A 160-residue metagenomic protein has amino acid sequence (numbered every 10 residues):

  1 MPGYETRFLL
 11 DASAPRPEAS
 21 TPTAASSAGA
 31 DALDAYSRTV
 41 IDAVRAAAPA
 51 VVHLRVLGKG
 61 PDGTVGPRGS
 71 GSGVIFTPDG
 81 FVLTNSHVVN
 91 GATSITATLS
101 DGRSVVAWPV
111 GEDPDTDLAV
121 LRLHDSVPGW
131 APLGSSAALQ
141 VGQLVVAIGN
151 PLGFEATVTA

Functional and structural regions predicted by a protein language model:
M1-T64, T93-S94, Q140-L144: N-terminal activation segment of mature serine protease catalytic domains
P2, R7-L10, S100, A107 (+1 more regions): A broadly tuned "polar low-complexity/structure-edge" signature
L57-G66, T77-T157: Conserved active-site neighborhood of the chymotrypsin/trypsin-like protease fold
S70-S72: Short loop/turn microsegments at loop-to-beta-strand junctions
